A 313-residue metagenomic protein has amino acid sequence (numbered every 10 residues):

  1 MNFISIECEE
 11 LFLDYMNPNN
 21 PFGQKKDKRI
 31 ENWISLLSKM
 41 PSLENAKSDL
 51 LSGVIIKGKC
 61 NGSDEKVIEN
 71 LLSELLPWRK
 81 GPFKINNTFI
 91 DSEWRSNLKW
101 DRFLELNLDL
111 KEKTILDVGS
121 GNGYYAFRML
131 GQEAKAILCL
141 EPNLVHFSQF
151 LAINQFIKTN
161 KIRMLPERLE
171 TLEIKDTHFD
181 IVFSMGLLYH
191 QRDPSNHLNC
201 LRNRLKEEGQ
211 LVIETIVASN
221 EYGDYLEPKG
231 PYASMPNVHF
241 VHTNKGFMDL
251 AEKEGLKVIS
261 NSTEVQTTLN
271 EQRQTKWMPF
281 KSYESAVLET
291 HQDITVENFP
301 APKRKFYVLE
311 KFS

Functional and structural regions predicted by a protein language model:
M1-S96, E227-P228, E271-E289, P302-V308: N-terminal accessory regions of S-adenosyl-L-methionine
K113-G121: Conserved class I S-adenosyl-L-methionine
N122-E133: Conserved SAM-binding loop of SAM-dependent methyltransferases across substrates and taxa, primarily the Class I
L172-V182: A short acidic, Gly/Pro-enriched loop at the edge of an enzyme's catalytic core that lines a small-molecule cofactor
D180-P194: A short SAM/SAH-binding and catalytic strip from SAM-dependent methyltransferases
S195-Q210: A short glycine-rich, Lys/Arg-flanked "PGG" loop and its adjoining helix->strand segment in the class I
I216-V238: Short, glycine-/aromatic-enriched active-site segment of Class I SAM-dependent methyltransferases
H239-G255: Short alpha-helix
